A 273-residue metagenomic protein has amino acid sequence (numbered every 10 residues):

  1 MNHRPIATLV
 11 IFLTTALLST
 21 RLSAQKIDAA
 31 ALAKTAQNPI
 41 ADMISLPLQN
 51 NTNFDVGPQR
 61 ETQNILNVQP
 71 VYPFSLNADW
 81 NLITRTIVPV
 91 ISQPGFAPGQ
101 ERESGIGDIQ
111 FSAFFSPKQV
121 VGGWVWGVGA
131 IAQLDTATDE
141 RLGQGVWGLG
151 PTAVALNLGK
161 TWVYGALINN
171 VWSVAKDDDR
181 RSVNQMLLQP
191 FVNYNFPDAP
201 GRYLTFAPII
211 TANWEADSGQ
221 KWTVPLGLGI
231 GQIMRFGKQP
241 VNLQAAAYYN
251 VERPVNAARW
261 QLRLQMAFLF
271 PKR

Functional and structural regions predicted by a protein language model:
M1-I6: N-terminal secretory signal peptides that target proteins for export/translocation
L9: Structured mid-domain segments that build the active-site/substrate or prosthetic-cofactor binding neighborhood
A16: Active-site/pore-lining binding-face segments in mid-to-C-terminal subdomains
S19-R21: N-terminal signal peptide c-region/cleavage motif recognized by signal peptidases
A24-R273: Transmembrane beta-barrel domains of Gram-negative outer membranes and organellar outer membranes
